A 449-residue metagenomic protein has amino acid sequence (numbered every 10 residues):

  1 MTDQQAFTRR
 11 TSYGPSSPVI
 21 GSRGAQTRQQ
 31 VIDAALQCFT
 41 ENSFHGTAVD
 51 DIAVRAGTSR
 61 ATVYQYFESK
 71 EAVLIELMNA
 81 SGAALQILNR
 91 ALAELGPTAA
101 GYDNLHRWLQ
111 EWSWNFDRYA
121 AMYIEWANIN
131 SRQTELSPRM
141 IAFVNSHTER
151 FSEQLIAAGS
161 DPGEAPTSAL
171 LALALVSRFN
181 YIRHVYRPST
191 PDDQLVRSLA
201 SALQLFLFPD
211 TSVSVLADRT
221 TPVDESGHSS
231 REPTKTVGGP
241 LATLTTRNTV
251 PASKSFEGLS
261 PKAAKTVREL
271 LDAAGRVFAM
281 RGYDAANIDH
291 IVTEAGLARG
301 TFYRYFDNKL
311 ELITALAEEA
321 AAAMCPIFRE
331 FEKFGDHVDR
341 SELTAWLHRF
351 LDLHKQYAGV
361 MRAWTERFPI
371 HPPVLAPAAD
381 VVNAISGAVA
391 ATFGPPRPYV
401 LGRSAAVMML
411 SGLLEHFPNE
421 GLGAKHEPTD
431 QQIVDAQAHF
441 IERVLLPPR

Functional and structural regions predicted by a protein language model:
M1-N42, T47-R55, A72-I75, H228-R281 (+2 more regions): Basic, helix-initiating cap at the start of DNA-binding domains
T2-S12, N145-E149, P162-V185, D193-F206 (+4 more regions): Hydrophobic alpha-helical segments that form the core of small-molecule binding pockets and/or dimer interfaces
Y13-P15, A48, A72, E76 (+8 more regions): An N-terminus-focused feature that recognizes amino-terminal "leader" regions
A56-F67, G296-F306: Short hydrophobic/aromatic patch on the recognition helix
L74-S81, Y123, A127-N130, R139 (+5 more regions): Alpha-helical DNA-contacting segments of helix-turn-helix folds
E76, R90-D117, A315, R329-K355: Hydrophobic alpha-helical connector segments
S113-E135, S152, N180-Y181, L351-P373 (+2 more regions): Amphipathic alpha-helical segments used for helix-helix packing
T134-G159, P166-T167, L353-Q356, P372-R397 (+3 more regions): Amphipathic alpha-helical packing segments from all-alpha helical-bundle domains
